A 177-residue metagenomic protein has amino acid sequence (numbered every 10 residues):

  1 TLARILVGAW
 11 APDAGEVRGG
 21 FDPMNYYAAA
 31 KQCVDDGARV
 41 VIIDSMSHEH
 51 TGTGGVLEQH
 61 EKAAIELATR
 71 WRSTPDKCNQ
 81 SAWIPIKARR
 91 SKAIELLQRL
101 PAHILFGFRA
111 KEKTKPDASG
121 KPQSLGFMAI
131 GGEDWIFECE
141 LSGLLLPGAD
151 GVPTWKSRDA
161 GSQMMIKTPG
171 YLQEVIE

Functional and structural regions predicted by a protein language model:
T1-V40, S47-H48, G52: Conserved P-loop
A3-L6, A68, L172: Extended hydrophobic/Leu-rich segments
G8, L57-E58, K111-T114: Short regulatory "switch" loops immediately downstream of catalytic or recognition motifs within protein catalytic
E16-G20, A82-I84, K121-P122: Short, flexible loop segments at the rims of nucleotide/cofactor-binding pockets, characterized by
P23-V34, I86-Q98: Short, hydrophobic/amphipathic alpha-helical packing segments that form internal helix faces or helix-helix interfaces
V40-D44, L105-F106: Structural motif
I43-W83: Conserved P-loop NTPase nucleotide-binding/switch module
A88-I176: Phosphate-binding/switch region of NTP-binding enzymes
